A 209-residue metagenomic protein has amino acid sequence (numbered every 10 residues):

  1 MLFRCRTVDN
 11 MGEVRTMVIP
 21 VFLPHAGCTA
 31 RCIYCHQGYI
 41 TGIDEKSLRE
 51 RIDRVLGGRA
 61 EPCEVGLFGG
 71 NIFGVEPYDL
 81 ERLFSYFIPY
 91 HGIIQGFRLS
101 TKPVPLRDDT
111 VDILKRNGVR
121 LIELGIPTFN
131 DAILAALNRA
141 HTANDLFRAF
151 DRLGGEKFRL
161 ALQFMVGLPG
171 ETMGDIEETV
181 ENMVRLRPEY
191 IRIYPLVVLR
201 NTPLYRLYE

Functional and structural regions predicted by a protein language model:
L2-T41, G57-F73, R98-K102, R120-L121 (+1 more regions): N-terminal pre-triad scaffold of radical SAM enzymes
R4-R6, R54, R107-D109: Short alpha-helical segments and helix-capping/turn motifs at coil-helix boundaries
R4-R6, T172, T202: Secondary-structure junction/capping motif
A30-C32, L199-R206: Short acidic/His/Gly/Ser-rich catalytic and metal-binding motifs that mark active-site loops of diverse hydrolases
I40-E50, G69-Y190, L204-E209: Conserved non-cysteine loop/helix-boundary elements of the Radical SAM core domain that shape
R49-R59: Short microdomains enriched in Cys/His and/or Lys/Arg
L196: Short, ordered loop/turn segments at secondary-structure junctions
